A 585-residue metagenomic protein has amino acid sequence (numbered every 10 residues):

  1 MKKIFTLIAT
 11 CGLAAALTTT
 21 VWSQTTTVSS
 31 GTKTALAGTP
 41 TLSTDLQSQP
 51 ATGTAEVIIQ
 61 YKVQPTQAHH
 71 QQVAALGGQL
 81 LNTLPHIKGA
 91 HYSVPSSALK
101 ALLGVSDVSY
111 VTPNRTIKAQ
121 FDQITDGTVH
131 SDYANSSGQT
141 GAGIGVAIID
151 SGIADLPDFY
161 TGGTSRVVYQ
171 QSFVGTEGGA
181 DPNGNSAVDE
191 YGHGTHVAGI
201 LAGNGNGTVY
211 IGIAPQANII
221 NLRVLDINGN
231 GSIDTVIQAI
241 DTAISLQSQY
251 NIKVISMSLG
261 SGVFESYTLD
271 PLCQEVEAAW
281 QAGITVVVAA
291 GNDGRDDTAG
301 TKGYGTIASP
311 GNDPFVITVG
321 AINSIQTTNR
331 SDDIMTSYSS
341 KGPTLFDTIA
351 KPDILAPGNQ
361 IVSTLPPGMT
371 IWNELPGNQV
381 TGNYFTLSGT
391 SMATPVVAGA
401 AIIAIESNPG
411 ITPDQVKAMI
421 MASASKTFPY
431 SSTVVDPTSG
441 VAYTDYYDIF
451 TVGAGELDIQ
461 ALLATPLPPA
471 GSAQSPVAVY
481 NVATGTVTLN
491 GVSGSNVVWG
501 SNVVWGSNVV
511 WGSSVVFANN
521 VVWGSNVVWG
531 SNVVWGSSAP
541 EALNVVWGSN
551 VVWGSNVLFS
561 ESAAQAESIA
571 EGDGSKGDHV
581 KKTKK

Functional and structural regions predicted by a protein language model:
K2-S137, G145-V146, P157, T164 (+11 more regions): Autoinhibitory N-terminal propeptides
T26-T27, T52, Q71, Q79 (+12 more regions): Subtilisin-like serine protease catalytic core
T44-S48, I252-S258, A356, V380-S388 (+4 more regions): C-terminal subdomain of the subtilisin-like protease fold in secreted/lumenal serine endopeptidases
P65, H69-Q72, P95-A98, H130 (+9 more regions): Stable alpha-helical elements in mature extracytoplasmic
P65, T140-A142, N204-G207, N221-F315 (+9 more regions): Substrate-binding/access-modulating region of protease and related hydrolase catalytic domains
D126-Y133, G175-V188, N329-S337, F346 (+2 more regions): Surface-exposed acidic, glycine/proline-enriched linker/cap segments that occur as 15-30-residue helix-coil
D150, G194, G291, S391 (+1 more regions): Conserved G/P- and acidic residue-centered "switch" motifs that form tight phosphate/ATP-binding loops in soluble
L201, E374, T394-N408: Short, small-residue alpha-helix embedded
